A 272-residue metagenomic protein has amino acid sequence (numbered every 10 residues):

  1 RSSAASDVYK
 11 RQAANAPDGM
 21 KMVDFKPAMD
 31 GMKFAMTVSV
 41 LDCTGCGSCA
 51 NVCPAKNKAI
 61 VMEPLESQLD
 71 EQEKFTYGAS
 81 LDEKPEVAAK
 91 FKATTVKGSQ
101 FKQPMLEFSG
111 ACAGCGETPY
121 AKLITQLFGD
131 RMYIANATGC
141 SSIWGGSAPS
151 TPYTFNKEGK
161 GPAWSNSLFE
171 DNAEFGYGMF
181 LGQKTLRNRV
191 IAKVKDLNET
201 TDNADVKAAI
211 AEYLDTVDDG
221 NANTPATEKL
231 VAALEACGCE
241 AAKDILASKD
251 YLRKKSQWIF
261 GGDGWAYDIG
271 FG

Functional and structural regions predicted by a protein language model:
S2-Y9: Short, small-residue-biased leader/transition segments that mark boundaries at the very start of proteins
K10-K26, Y153-F155: Flexible glycine/proline-rich, aromatic-decorated loop/lid segments
M36, T44-G47, N51, L106 (+1 more regions): Feature representing long, continuous alpha-helical segments
T44-C46, N51, Q68-E71, S141-G145 (+1 more regions): Flexible loop/turn segments at secondary-structure boundaries
C49-I60: Hydrophobic or amphipathic alpha-helical targeting/insertion segments
T76-G272: Cofactor-binding active-site loop characterized by glycine-rich and histidine/acidic residues
